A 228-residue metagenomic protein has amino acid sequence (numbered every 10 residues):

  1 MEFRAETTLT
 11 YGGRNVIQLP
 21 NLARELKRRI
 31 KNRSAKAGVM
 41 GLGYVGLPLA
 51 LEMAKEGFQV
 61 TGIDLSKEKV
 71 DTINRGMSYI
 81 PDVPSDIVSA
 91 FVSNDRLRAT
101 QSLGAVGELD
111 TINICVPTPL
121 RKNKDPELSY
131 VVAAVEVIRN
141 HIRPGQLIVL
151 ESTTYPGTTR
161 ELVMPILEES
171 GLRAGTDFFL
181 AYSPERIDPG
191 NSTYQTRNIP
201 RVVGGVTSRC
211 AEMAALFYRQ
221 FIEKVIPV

Functional and structural regions predicted by a protein language model:
F3-R4, T8-K36, K55, Q59-T61 (+3 more regions): Conserved N-terminal Rossmann-fold NAD(P) cofactor-binding segment
L19, P165-A181, I187, S192-V228: Internal alpha-helical scaffold of NAD(P)-dependent oxidoreductase catalytic cores
G38-M40: Conserved N-terminal Rossmann-fold NAD(P)-binding element of oxidoreductases
V45: Hydrophobic/small residue at the entry helix of a nucleotide-binding pocket
I112-I114, L150, G204: Redox-cofactor binding/interface segments in oxidoreductases and associated redox assembly factors
V116-T118, T153, T207: Short glycine-/small-residue-rich Rossmann-like dinucleotide-binding loops
L120-R186: Rossmann-like NAD(P)(H) cofactor-binding subdomain of soluble oxidoreductases
